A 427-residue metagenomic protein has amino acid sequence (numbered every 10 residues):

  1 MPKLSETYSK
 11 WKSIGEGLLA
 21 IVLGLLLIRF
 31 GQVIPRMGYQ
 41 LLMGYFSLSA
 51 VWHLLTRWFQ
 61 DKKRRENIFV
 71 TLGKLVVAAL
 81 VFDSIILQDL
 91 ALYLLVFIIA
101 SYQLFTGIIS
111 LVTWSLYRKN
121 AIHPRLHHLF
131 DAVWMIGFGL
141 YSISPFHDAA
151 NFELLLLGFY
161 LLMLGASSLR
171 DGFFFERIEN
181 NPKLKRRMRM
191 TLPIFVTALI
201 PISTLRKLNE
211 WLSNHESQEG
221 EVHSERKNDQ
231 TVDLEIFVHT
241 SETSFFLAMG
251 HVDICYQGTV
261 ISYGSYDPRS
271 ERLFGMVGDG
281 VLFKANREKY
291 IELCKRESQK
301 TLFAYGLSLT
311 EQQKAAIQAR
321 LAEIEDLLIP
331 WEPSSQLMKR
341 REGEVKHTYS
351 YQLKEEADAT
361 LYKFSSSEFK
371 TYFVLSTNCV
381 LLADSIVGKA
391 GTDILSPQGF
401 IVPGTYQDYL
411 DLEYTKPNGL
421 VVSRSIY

Functional and structural regions predicted by a protein language model:
M1-D83: Membrane-anchoring hydrophobic segments
G15, G24, V33-R36, M43 (+11 more regions): Helix-boundary/low-complexity linker signature
G17, R36-Y39, M43-V51, T56 (+10 more regions): Activation targets extended, charge/polar-rich intrinsically disordered C-terminal tails
L26-V33, W58-F59, F82-L90, W114-Y117 (+1 more regions): Juxtamembrane "helix-exit" motif on the non-cytosolic side of transmembrane helices
F82-L126: Membrane-proximal helix-loop-helix units in multi-pass membrane proteins
L94, T106, T113, R125-L129 (+3 more regions): Conserved, well-structured beta-alpha core segment at the onset of a catalytic domain
N181-F246, G250-V252: Membrane-interface segments at or immediately adjacent to transmembrane helices that form the boundary between
D229-D326: Glycine-rich catalytic cores of cysteine/serine-nucleophile enzymes that process amide/ester linkages in cell-envelope
